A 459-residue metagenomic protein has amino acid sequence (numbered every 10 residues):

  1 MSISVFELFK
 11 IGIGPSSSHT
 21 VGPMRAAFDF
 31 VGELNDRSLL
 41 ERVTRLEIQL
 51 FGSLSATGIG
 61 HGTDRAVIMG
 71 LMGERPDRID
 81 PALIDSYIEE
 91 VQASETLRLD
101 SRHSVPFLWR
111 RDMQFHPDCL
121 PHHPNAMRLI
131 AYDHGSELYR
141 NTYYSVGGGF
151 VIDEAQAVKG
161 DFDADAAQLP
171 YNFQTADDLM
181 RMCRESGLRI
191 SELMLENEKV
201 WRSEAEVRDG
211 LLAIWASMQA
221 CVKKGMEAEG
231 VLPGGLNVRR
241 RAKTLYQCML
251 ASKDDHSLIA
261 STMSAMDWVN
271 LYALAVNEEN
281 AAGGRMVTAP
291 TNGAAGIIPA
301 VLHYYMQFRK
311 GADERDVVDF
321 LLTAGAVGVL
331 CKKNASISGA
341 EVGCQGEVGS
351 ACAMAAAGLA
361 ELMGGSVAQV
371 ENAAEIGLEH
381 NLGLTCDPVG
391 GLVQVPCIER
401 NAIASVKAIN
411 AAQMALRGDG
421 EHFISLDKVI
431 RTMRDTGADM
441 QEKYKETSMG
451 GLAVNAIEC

Functional and structural regions predicted by a protein language model:
L8, G12, V269-N277, F320-G328 (+3 more regions): Short alpha-helical scaffolding segments that buttress acidic/His motifs in well-ordered protein cores
F9-A27, A282-V301, C344-C352: Conserved phosphate/anionic-ligand binding catalytic regions in large, soluble enzymes, centered on
S18-N35, P299-G311, A356-G364: Alpha-helical support elements that line or immediately flank enzyme active sites and cofactor-binding pockets
R45-G58, E89-R98, F320-K333, E375-P388 (+1 more regions): Short, mixed-charge aromatic SLiMs
P76-S257: C-terminal regulatory domains involved in ligand/effector binding and gene-expression control
E204-G343, G451-C459: Accessory "access/gating" subregions that flank catalytic or transport cores
A312, T323, L330-N401, M414-F423: Hydrophobic alpha-helical bundle architecture
F423-C459: Extended hydrophobic packing segments that form well-structured cores
